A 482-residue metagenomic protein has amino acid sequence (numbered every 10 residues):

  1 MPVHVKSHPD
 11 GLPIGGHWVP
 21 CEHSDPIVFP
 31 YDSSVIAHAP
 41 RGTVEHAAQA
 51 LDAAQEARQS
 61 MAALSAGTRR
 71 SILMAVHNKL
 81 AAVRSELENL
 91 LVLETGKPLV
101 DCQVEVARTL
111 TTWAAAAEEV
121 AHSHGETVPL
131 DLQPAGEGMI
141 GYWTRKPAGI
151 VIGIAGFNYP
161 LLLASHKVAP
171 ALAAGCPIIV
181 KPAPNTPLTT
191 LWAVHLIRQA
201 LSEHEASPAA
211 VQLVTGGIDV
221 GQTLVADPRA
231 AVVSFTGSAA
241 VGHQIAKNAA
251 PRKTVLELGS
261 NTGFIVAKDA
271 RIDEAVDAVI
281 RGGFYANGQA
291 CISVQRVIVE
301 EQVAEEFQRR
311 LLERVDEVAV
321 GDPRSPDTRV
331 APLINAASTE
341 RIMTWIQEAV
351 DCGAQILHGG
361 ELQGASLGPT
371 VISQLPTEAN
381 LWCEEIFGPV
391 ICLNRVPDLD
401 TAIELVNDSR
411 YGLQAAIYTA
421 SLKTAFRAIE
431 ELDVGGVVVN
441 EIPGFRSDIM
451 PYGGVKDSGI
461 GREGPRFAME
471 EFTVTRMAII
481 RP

Functional and structural regions predicted by a protein language model:
M1-M139: N-terminal Rossmann-like NAD(P)+-binding subdomain of aldehyde/semialdehyde dehydrogenases
S33, R69, L91, G175 (+8 more regions): Residue-level signal for inorganic ion chemistry
S34-A37, E205, A230, I265 (+3 more regions): Conserved C-terminal structural/oligomerization subdomain of aldehyde/semialdehyde dehydrogenase
I36-G42, A57-A63, I152-G153, F264-A267 (+5 more regions): Short, well-ordered beta-strand elements within core beta-sheets of diverse protein domains
R58, A62, H77-R84, E88 (+19 more regions): Structural signal for hydrophobic packing residues in well-ordered secondary-structure cores of soluble enzyme domains
A81, P129-E274, V396: Rossmann-like NAD(P) dinucleotide-binding subdomain of oxidoreductase/dehydrogenase enzymes
P177-I179, I356, G436: A short hydrophobic/small-residue beta-strand
Q199, A240-P376, L399-D400, V439: ALDH superfamily catalytic-core signature
